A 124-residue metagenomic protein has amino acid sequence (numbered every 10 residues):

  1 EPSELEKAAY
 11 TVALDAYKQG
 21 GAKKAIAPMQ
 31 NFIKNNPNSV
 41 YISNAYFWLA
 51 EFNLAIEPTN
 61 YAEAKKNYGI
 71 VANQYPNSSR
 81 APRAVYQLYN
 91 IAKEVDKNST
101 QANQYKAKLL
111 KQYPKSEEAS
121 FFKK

Functional and structural regions predicted by a protein language model:
E1-K124: Acidic, polar-rich low-complexity tracts and alpha-helical solenoid repeat scaffolds
